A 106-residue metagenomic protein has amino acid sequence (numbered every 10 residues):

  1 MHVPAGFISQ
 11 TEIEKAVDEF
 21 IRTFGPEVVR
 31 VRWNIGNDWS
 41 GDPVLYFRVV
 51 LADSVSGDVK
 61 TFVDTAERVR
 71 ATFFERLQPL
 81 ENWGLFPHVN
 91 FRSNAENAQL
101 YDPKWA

Functional and structural regions predicted by a protein language model:
M1-K15: N-terminal presequence-like segments and adjacent domain-start helices
G6, R48-E67: A short interface-forming secondary-structure element
T11-E14, V63-F73: Well-ordered, non-membrane alpha-helical segments in soluble/globular domains
D18-R30, Q78-G84: Short secondary-structure junctions
P26-A52: Short edge beta-strands and adjacent turn/loop segments
L45-Y46, V50, T61, Y101-A106: Short, low-complexity, polybasic intrinsically disordered segments
D53, E75-P79: Amphipathic alpha-helical interaction surfaces
N82-A106: Polar/charged, Gly/Pro-rich intrinsically disordered segments
